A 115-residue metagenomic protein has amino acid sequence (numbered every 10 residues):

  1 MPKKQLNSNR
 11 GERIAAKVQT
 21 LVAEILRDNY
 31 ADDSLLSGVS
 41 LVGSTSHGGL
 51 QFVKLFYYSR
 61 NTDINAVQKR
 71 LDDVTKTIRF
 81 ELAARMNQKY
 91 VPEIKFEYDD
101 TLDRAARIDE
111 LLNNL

Functional and structural regions predicted by a protein language model:
M1-F52, Y58-L115: Charge-rich, low-complexity N-terminal segments
